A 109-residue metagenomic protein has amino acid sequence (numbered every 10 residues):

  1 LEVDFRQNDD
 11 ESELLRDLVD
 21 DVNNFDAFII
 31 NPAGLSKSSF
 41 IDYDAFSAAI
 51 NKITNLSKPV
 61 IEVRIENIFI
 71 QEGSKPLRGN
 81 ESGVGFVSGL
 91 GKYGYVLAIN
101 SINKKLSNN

Functional and structural regions predicted by a protein language model:
E2-S12: Short beta->alpha junction loops
D4-F5, E66-N109: Short, glycine-/small-residue-rich phosphate/pyrophosphate-handling segment
E11-V22, S39: TIR-domain catalytic/interaction hotspot
L14, F46, Y95: Aromatic/hydrophobic pocket-lining residues that form the small-molecule binding cavity in soluble enzyme cores
D21-N23, A48, P76-S82: Short, hinge-like loop/turn segments at secondary-structure boundaries
D26-E72: Mid-chain, well-packed structural core segment of small domains
